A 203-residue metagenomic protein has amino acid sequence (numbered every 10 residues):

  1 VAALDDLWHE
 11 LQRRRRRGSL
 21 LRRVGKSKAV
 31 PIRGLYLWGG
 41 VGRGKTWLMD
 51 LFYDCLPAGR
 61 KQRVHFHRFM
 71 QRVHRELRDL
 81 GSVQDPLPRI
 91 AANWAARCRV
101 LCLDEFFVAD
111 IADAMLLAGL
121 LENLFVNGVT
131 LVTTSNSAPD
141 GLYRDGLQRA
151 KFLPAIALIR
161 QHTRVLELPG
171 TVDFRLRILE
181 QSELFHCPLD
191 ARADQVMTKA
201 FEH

Functional and structural regions predicted by a protein language model:
V1-R23: N-terminal pre-Walker A segment at the start of P-loop NTPase domains
G18-L37, R99: Pre-Walker A (Motif I) flank of P-loop NTPase domains
G42: Walker A (P-loop) phosphate-binding loop of P-loop NTPases
K45: Conserved lysine of the Walker
D54-D85, R89, N93-W94: AAA+/P-loop NTPase substrate/partner-engagement loops
G81-F125: Conserved nucleotide-sensing/catalytic segment adjacent to the nucleotide-binding pocket in NTP-handling enzymes
V108-H186, D190, M197: Replace "adjacent to P-loop NTPase cores in ATP/GTP-dependent enzymes" with "adjacent to NTP-binding cores
